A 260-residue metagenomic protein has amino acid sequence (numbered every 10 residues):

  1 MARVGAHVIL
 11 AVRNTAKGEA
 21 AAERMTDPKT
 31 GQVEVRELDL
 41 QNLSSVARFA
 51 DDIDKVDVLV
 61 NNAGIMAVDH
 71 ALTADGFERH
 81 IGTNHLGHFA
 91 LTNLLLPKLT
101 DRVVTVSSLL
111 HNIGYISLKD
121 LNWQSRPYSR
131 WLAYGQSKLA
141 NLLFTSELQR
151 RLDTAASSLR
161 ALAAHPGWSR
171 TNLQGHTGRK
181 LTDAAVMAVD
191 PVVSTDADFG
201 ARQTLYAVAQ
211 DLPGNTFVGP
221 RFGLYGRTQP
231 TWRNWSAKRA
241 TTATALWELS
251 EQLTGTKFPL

Functional and structural regions predicted by a protein language model:
M1-T177, G255-L260: Rossmann-fold NAD(P)H-dependent dehydrogenase/reductase core
L10, L38, V192, W235-K238: Pocket-edge positions in alpha/beta enzyme catalytic cores
E19-E23, G64, S146, A201 (+3 more regions): Residues within alpha-helical segments
L72, T228-N234: Short acidic, glycine/proline-rich loop/turn micro-motifs
F77, W232-A237: Short glycine-enriched, charge-decorated loop/helix-capping segments at active-site entrances that position
Q124, K180-V189: A short C-terminal helix-loop "cap" of Rossmann-like NAD(P)-dependent dehydrogenase/epimerase domains
S137, M187-P230, A240-T244, E248: C-terminal helical subdomain
W235-L260: C-terminal amphipathic/interface module of NAD(P)-dependent oxidoreductases and related NAD-binding regulators
